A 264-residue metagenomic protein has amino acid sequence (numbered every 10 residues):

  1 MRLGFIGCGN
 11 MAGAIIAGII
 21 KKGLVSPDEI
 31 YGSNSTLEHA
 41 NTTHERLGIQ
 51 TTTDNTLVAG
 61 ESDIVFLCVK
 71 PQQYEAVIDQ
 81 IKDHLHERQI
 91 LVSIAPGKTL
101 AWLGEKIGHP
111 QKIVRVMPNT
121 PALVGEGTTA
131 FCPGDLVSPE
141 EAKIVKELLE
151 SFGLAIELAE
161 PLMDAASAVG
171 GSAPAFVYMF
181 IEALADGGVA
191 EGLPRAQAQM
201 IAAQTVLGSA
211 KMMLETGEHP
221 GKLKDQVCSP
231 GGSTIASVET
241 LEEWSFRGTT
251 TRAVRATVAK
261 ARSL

Functional and structural regions predicted by a protein language model:
M1-T53, G60, E126-G127, V189-A190: NAD(P)+-binding Rossmann beta1-loop-alpha1 motif at the extreme N-terminus of oxidoreductases
I30, A40, V58, P194-I201 (+2 more regions): Small-residue helix-packing motif on alpha-helices
L37, R46-L47, N55-G60, I64-F131 (+1 more regions): Rossmann-like NAD(P)(H) cofactor-binding subdomain of soluble oxidoreductases
W102-K112, T128-A165, Y178-E215, L264: Internal alpha-helical scaffold of NAD(P)-dependent oxidoreductase catalytic cores
V114, M163-A168, P220-D225: Short pre-catalytic strand/loop immediately N-terminal to key active-site residues, enriched for Gly-Thr
A203-L264: NAD(P)-dependent Rossmann-like dehydrogenase/reductase catalytic/cofactor-binding core
